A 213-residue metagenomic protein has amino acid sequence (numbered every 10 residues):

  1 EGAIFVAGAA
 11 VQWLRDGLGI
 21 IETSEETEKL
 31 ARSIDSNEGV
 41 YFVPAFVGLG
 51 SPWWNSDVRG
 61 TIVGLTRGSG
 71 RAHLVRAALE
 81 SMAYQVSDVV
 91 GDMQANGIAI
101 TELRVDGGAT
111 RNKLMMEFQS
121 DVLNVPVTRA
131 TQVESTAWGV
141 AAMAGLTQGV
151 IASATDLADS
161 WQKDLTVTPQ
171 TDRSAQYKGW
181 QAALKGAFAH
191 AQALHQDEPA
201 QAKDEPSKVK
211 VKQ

Functional and structural regions predicted by a protein language model:
E1-Q213: Glycine/Thr-rich phosphate-binding loops that ligate phosphate moieties of nucleotide and other phosphorylated ligands
